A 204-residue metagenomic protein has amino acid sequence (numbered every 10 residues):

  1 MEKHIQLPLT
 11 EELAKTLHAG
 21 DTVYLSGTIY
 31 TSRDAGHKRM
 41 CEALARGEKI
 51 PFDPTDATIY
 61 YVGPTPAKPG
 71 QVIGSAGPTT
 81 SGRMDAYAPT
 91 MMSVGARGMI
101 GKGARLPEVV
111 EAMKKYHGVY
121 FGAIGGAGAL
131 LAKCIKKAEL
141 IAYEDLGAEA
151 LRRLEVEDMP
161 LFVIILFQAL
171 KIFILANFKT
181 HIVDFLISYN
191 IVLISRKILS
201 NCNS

Functional and structural regions predicted by a protein language model:
M1-L9: Short, structured beta-strand/loop micro-motifs enriched in basic residues and often containing a Trp
T31-S32, G36-M159: Feature captures the catalytic cores and cofactor-binding loops of soluble hydro-lyases/lyases that act on carboxylate
A88, I164-F185: Active-site/ligand-binding-proximal alpha/beta "capping" segment
K179-S204: N-terminal low-complexity segments that are often proline-rich with Ser/Thr-Pro
